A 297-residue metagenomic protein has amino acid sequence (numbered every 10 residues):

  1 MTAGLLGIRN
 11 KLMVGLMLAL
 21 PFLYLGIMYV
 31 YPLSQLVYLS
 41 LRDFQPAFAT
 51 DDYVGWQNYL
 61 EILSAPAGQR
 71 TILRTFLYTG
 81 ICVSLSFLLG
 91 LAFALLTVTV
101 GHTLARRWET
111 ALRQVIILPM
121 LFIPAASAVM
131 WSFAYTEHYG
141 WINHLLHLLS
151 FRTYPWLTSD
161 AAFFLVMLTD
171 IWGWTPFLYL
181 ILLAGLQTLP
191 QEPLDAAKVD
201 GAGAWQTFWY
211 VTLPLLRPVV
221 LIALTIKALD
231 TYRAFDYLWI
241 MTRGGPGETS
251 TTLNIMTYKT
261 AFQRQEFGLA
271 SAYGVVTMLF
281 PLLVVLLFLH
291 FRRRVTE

Functional and structural regions predicted by a protein language model:
M1-I8: Short, Lys/Arg-rich, polar N-terminal cytosolic tail immediately upstream of the first transmembrane signal-anchor
M13-E297: A structural signal for multi-pass alpha-helical bundles of membrane permease subunits that mediate small-molecule
